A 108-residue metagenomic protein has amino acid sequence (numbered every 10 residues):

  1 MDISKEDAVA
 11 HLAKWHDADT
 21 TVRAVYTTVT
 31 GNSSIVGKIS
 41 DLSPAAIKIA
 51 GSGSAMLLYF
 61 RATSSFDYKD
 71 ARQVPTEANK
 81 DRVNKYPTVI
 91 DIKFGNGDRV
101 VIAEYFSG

Functional and structural regions predicted by a protein language model:
D2-A8, W15-G108: Conserved RNA-binding domains used in RNP assembly and mRNA/RNA metabolism
